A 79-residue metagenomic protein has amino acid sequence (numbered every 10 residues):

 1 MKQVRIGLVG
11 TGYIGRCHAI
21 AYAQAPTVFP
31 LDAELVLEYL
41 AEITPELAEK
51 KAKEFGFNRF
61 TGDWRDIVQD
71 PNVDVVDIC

Functional and structural regions predicted by a protein language model:
M1-C79: N-terminal glycine-/serine-/threonine-rich beta1-alpha1-beta2 phosphate-ribose binding loop of Rossmann-like
